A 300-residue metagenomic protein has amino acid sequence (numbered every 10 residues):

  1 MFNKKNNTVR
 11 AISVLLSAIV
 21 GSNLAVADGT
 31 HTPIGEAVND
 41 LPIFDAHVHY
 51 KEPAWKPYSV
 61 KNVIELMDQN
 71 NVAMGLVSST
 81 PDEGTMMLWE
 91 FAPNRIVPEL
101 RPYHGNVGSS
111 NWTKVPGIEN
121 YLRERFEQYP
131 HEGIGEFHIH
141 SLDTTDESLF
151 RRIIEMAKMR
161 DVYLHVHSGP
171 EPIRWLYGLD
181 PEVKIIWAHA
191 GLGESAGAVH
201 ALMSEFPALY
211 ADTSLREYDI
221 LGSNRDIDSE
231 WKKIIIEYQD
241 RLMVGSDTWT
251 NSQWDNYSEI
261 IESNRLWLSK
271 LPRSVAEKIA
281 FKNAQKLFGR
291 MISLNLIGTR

Functional and structural regions predicted by a protein language model:
F2-R10, V26-F44, S59-M74, S78 (+4 more regions): Mid-to-C-terminal alpha-helical segments outside catalytic/metal-binding sites
A11-N23: Bacterial N-terminal signal peptides
D28-A37, E83-Y163, Y210-Y218: Active-site gating/metal-coordination segments in enzymes
P42-Y50, K158: Acidic/histidine-rich, surface-exposed loop or edge segments in extracytoplasmic proteins
V48, F137, A190, L215 (+1 more regions): Active-site metal-binding loops of divalent metal-dependent hydrolases
V48-S59, V107-K114, D219-S223: Acidic/histidine-rich helix-loop elements that form or flank divalent-metal/phosphate-binding sites at the catalytic
K51-P53, D82-T85, G105-V107, S141-D143 (+4 more regions): Active-site environment of divalent metal-dependent phosphoester hydrolases
L100, T144-V244, P272, M291 (+1 more regions): Catalytic pocket-lining loop regions of alpha/beta-barrel enzymes, especially the amidohydrolase/enolase/GH5 lineages
